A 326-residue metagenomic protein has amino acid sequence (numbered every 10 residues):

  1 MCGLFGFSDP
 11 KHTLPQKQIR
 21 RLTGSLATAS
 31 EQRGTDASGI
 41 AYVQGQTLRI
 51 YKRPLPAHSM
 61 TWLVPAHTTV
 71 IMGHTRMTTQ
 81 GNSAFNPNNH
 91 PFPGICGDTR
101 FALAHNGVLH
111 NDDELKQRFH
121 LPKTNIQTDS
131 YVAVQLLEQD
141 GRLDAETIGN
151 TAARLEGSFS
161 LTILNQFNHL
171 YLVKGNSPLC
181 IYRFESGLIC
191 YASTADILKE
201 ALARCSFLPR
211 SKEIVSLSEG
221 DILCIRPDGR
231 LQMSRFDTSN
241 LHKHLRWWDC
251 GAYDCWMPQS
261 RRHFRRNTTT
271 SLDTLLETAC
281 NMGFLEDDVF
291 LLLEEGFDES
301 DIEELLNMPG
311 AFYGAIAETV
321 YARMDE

Functional and structural regions predicted by a protein language model:
M1-E326: Conserved short alpha-helical segments that host acidic/polar catalytic motifs at enzyme active sites
